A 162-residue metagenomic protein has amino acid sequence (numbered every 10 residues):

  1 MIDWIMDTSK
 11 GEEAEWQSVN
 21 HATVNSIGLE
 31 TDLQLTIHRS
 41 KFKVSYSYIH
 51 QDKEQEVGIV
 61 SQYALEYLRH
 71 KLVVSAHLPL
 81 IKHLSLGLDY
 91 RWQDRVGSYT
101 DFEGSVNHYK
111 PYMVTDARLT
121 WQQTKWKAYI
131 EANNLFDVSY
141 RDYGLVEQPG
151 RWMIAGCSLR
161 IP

Functional and structural regions predicted by a protein language model:
I2-D3: Long, hydrophobic alpha-helical transmembrane bundles and adjoining juxtamembrane helices/loops of multi-pass integral
M6-S9, L88: Conserved small-residue
S9-G11, G28, Q122-Q123: A short alpha-helix capping/helix-coil boundary motif
E13-T100, G156: Gram-negative outer-membrane beta-barrel transporters
Y63-P162: Conserved C-terminal beta-signal and adjacent last beta-strands/turns of outer-membrane beta-barrel proteins
